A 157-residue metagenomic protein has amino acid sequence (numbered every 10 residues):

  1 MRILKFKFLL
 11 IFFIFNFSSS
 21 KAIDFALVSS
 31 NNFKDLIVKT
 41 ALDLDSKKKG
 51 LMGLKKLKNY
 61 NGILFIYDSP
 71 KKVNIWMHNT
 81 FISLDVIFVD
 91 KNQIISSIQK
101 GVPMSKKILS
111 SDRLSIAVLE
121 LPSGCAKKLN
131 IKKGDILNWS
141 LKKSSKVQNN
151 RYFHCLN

Functional and structural regions predicted by a protein language model:
R2-I11: Sec-dependent signal peptide recognition, specifically the positively charged N-region followed immediately by
L10-S20: Hydrophobic h-region of N-terminal signal peptides that target proteins for export in Gram-negative bacteria
K21-N157: Compact, glycine-rich, soluble single-domain proteins
